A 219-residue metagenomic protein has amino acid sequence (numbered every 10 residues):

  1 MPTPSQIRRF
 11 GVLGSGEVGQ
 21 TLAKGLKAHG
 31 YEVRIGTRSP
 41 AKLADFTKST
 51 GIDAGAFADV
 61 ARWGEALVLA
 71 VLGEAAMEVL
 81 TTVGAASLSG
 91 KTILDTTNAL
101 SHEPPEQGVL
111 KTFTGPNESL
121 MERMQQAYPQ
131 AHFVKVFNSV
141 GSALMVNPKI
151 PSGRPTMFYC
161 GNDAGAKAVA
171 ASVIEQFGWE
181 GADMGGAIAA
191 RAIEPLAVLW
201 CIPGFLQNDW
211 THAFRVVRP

Functional and structural regions predicted by a protein language model:
M1-T50, G55: NAD(P)+-binding Rossmann beta1-loop-alpha1 motif at the extreme N-terminus of oxidoreductases
Q6-R9, G90, R154: Phosphate-coordination loops involved in phosphoryl transfer and adenosine-cofactor binding
L13, L144, P155-P219: Active-site-lining helix/loop region of Rossmann-like oxidoreductase modules
T47, G51-L94, N98-E106: Rossmann-like NAD(P)-binding element
H102, V140-L144: Conserved catalytic-site region of short-chain dehydrogenase/reductase
Q107-N117, E122, P148-G165: Short beta-strand and adjoining strand-loop segment in the mid-core of the Rossmann-like NAD(P)-dependent dehydrogenase
H132-G141, G186: Conserved beta-loop-beta element that borders a ligand/cofactor-binding pocket
